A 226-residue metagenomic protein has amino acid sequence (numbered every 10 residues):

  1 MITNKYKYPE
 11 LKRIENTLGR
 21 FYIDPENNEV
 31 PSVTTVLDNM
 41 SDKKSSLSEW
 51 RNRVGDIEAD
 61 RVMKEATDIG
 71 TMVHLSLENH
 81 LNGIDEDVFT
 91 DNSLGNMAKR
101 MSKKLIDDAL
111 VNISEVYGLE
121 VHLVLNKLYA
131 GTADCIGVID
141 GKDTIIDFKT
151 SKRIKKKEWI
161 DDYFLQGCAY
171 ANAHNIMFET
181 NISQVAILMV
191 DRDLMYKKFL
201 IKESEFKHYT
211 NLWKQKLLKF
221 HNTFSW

Functional and structural regions predicted by a protein language model:
M1-A130, W226: Metal-dependent nuclease catalytic cores that hydrolyze phosphodiester bonds in DNA/RNA, characterized by
Y117-T223: Mg2+/Mn2+-dependent nuclease catalytic core
